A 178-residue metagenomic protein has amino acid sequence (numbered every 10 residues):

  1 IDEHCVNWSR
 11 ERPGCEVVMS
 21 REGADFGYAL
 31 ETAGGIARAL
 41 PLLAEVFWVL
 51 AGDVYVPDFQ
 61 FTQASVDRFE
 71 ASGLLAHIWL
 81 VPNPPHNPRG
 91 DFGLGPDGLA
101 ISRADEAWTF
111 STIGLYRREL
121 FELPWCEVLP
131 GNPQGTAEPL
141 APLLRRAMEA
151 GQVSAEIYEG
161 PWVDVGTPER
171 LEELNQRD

Functional and structural regions predicted by a protein language model:
I1-A51, F61, L123, G131-Q134: Conserved N-terminal catalytic core of the sugar/cofactor nucleotidyltransferase
E11-P13, R89-D97: Acidic-glycine-rich active-site phosphate/pyrophosphate-binding loop
E16-V18, L75, Q152-S154: Conserved beta-strand segments of alpha/beta enzyme cores
Y28-E31, N87-P88, F110: Short, charged, surface-exposed secondary-structure boundary motifs
A33-R38, D91-L94, E169-E173: Short, surface-exposed amphipathic charged segments that create phosphate/polyanion-binding patches used for binding
A44, G73-L74: Short, high-confidence coil segments that cap the C-terminus of an alpha-helix and link into the following beta-strand
F47-W48, Y55, F59-A71, N83-H86 (+1 more regions): Catalytic-core segments of class I nucleotidyltransferases/pyrophosphorylases that form NMP-activated intermediates
A76-D91: Short beta-strand-to-loop element that shapes/binds the nucleotide-sugar donor at the catalytic cleft/hinge
